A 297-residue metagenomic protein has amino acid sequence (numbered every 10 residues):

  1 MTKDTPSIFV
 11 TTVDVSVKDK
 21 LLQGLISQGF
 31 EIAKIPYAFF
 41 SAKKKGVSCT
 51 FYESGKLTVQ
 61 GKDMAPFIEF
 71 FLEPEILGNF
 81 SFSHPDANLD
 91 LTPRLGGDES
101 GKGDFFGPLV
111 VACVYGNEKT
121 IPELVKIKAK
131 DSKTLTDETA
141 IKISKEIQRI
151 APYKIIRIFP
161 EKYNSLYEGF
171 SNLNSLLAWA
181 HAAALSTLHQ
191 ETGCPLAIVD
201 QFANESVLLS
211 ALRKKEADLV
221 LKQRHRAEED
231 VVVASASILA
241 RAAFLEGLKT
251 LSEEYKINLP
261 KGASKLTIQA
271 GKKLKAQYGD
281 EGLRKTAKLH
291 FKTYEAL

Functional and structural regions predicted by a protein language model:
M1-L297: RNase H-like, Mg2+-dependent phosphodiesterase core, and more generally RNA phosphate-backbone-engaging helix-loop
